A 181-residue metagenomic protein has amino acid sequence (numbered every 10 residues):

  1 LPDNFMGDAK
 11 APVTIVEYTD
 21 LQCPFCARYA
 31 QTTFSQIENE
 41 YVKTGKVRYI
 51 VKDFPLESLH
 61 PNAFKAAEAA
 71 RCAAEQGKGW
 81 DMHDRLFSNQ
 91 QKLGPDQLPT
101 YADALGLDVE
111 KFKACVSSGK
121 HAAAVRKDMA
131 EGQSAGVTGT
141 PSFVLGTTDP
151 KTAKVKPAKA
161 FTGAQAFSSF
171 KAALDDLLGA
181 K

Functional and structural regions predicted by a protein language model:
L1-M6: N-terminal "domain-start" segment that seeds a small globular fold
D8, S58-N62, Q91, A114 (+2 more regions): Alpha-helix initiation/capping motif
D8-A11, K154-K156: Short, solvent-exposed coil/turn segments
A11, V16-D103, L178-A180: Structural alpha/beta surface segment adjacent to cysteine/selenocysteine redox centers across thiol/disulfide enzymes
Y18, T32-F34, P99-K181: C-terminal cap of thioredoxin/glutaredoxin-like
